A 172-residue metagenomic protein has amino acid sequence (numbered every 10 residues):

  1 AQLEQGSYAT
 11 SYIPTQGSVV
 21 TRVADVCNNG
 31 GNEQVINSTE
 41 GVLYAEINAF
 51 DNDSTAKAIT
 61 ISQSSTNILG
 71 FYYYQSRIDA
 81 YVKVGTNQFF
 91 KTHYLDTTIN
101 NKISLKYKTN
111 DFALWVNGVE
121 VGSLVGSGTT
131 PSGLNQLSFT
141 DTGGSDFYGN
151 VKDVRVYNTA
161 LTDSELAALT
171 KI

Functional and structural regions predicted by a protein language model:
A1-L3, Q88: Histidine-centered divalent-metal-coordination microenvironment in nucleic-acid enzymes
L3-S38, N52, V121, K152-I172: Extended recognition patches within non-cytosolic domains
V35-F50, L69, I99-N101, V151-V154: A carbohydrate-recognition surface predominantly in extracellular/luminal proteins
I36-S38, N52, S64, D96-T98 (+1 more regions): Surface-exposed coil/turn segments at beta-strand junctions on protein surfaces, enriched
K57-D79: Glycan-recognition/cleft segments
T60, A113-W115, R155: Beta-strand signatures of extracellular beta-sandwich domains
Y72-G128: Extracellular glycan-interaction surfaces
L124-N150: Flexible glycan-contacting loops in extracellular carbohydrate-active proteins
